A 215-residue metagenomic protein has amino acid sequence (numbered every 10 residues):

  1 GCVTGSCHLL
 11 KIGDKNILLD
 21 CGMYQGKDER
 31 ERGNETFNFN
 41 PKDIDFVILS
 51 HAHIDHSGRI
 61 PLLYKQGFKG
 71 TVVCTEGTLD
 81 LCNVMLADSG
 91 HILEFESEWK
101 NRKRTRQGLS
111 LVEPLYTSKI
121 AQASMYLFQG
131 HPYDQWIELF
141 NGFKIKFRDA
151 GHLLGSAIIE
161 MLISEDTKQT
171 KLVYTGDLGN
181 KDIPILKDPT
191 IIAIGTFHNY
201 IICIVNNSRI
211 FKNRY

Functional and structural regions predicted by a protein language model:
G1, H51, R148: The conserved beta1-alpha1 loop
G1-V3, A121-A123, F128-H131, L154: Short solvent-exposed loop/turn micro-motifs enriched in small/polar/acidic residues
C2, P41, G151: Residue-level marker of regulatory loop/turn positions in helix-turn-helix DNA-binding domains and in histidine
C2-S6, Q25-D28: Short N-terminal binding/cap micro-motifs at the start of the first secondary-structure element
V3-G5, H56-S57, S156: Short, well-ordered alpha-helical microsegments
L9, D14, Q129, D134-F140 (+1 more regions): Metal-dependent phosphodiesterase/nuclease catalytic metal-binding core
I12-G70, C74-F128, L178-K187, F211-K212: Pre-active-site segment of Zn-dependent metallo-hydrolases
